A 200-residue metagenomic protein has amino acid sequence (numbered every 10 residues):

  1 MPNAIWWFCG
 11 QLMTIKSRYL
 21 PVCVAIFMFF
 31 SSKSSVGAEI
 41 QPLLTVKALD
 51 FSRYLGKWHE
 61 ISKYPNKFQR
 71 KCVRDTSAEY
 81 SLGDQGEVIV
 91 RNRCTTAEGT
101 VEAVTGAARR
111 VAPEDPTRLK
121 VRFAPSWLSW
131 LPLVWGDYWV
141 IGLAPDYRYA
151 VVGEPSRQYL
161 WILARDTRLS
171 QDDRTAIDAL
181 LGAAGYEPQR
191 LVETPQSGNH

Functional and structural regions predicted by a protein language model:
W6-W7: Tryptophan (W) side chains
L12-I15, F27-H200: A beta-rich soluble binding module of mature secreted/lumenal proteins
K16-C23: Sec-dependent signal peptide recognition, specifically the positively charged N-region followed immediately by
